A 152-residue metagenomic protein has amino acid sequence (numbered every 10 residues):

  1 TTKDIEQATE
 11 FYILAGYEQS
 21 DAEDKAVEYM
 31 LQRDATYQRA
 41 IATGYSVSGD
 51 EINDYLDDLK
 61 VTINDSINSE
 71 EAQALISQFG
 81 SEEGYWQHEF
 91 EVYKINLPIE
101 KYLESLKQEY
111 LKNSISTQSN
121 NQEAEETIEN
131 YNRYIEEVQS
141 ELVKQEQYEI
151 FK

Functional and structural regions predicted by a protein language model:
T1-Q87: N-terminal targeting/tethering segments
V92-K152: A C-terminal, polar beta->alpha supersecondary segment
